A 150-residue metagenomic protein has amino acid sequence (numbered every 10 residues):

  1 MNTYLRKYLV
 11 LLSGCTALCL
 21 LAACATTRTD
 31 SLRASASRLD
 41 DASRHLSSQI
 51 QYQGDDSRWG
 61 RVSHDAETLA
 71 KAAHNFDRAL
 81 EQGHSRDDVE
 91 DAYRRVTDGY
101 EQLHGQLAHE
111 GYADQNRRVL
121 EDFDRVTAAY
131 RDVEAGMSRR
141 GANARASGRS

Functional and structural regions predicted by a protein language model:
N2, A22-A25, A146-S150: Low-complexity, intrinsically disordered flanking regions
N2-S13: Bacterial N-terminal signal peptides that target proteins for export
L12-L21: Bacterial N-terminal signal peptides
C24-E67: Immediate post-signal-peptide N-terminus of mature secreted/exported proteins
D41-R44, S48, K71, R78 (+1 more regions): Extended, heptad-repeat alpha-helical coiled-coil/oligomerization scaffolds
Q51-W59, H84-S85, G111-Q115: Charged, low-complexity interaction regions
D65-A113, D122-Y130: Long, amphipathic, charge-rich alpha-helical segments that form helical bundles/coiled-coils
Y112-S150: A charged, solvent-exposed segment within the mature domains of Sec-exported extracytoplasmic proteins
